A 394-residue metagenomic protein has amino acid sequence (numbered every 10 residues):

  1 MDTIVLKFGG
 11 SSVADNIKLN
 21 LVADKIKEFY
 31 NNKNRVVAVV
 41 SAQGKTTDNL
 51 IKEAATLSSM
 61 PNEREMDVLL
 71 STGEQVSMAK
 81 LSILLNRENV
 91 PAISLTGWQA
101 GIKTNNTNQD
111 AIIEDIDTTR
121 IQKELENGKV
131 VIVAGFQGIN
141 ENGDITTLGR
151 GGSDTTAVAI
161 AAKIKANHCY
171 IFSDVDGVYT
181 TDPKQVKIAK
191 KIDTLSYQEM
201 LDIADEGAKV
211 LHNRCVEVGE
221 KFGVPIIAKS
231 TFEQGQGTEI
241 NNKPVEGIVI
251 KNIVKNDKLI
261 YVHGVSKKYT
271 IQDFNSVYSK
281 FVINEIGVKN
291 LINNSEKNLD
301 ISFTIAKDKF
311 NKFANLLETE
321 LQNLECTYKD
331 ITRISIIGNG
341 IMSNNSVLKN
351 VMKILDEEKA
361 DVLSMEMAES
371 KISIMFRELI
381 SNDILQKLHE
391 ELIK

Functional and structural regions predicted by a protein language model:
M1-V216, S370, F376-I380: Nucleotide/pyrophosphate-binding catalytic subdomain
A23-Y30, A162, E220, V282 (+3 more regions): A structural alpha-helix within SAM-dependent methyltransferase catalytic domains
N34, V90, V224, I286 (+1 more regions): Short phosphate-binding/catalytic loops that engage adenosine nucleotides
Q43, V175-G177, I226, S230-G235 (+3 more regions): Glycine-rich beta-alpha junction loops
L95-G97, K229-T231, L291: Conserved beta-strand termini and adjacent loop/short-helix elements that scaffold enzyme active sites in alpha/beta
A204-K268: A conserved active-site cap/scaffold subdomain adjacent to cofactor or substrate pockets
E239-K394: A conserved regulatory-domain signal marking ACT and ACT-like small-molecule sensing domains and adjacent regulatory
